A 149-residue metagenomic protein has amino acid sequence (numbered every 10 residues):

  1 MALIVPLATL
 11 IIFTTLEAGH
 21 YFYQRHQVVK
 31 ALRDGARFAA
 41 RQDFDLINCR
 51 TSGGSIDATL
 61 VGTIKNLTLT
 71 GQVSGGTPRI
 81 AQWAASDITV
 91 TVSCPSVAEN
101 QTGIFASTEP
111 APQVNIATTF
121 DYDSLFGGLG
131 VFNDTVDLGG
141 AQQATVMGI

Functional and structural regions predicted by a protein language model:
M1-G19: N-terminal single-pass transmembrane signal-anchor helix
R25, K30-I149: Short, conserved structural patches
